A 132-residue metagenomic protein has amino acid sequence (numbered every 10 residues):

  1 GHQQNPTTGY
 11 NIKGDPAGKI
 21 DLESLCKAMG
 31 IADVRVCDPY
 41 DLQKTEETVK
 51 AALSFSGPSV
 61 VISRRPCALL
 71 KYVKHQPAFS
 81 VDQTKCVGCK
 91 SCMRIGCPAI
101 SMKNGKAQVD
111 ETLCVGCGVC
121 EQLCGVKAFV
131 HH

Functional and structural regions predicted by a protein language model:
G1-V60, V73: Thiamine diphosphate
Y10-G14, P77, D82-V87, E111-V115: Short, contiguous acidic/charged loop-to-helix segments that flank catalytic cores in large enzymes
D15-K19, G30, D38, S54 (+5 more regions): Active-site-proximal structural scaffolding
A17-D21, K44, A78, K106 (+1 more regions): Residue-level preference for nonpolar/small residues embedded in alpha-helices
C37-Y40, S63-P66, Q83-T84, E111-T112 (+1 more regions): Fold-independent oxyanion-binding glycine-rich loops and adjacent beta-strand/coil segments at enzyme active sites
A51-M102: Glycine/aspartate-rich loop-and-adjacent alpha/beta segment that forms the canonical ThDP
V87-Q108, V115, V119-H132: Iron-sulfur cluster-binding cysteine motifs and their immediate structural context in ferredoxin-like electron-transfer
